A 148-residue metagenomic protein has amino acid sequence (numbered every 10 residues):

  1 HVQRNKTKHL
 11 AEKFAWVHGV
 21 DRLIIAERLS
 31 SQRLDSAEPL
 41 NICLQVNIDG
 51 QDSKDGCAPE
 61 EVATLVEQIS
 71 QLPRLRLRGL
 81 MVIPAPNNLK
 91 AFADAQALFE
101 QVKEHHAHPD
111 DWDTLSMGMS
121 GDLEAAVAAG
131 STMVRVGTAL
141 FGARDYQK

Functional and structural regions predicted by a protein language model:
H1-G121, V127-A129, F141-A143: Conserved alpha/beta-domain cores
S131-K148: Gly/Pro- and small hydrophobic-enriched strand-loop and loop-to-helix capping segments that sit at the rims
